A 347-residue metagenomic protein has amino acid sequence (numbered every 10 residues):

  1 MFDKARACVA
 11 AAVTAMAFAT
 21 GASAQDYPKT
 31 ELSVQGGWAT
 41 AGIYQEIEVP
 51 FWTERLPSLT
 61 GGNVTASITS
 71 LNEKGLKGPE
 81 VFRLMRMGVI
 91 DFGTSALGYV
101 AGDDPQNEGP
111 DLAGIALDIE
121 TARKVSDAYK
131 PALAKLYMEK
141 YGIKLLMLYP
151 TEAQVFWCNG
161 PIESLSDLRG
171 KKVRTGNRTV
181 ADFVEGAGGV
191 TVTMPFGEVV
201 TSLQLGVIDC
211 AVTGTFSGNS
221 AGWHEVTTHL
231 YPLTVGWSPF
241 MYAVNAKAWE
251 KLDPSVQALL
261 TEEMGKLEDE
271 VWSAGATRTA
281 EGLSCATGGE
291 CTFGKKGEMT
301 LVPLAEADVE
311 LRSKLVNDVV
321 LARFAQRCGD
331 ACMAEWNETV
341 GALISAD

Functional and structural regions predicted by a protein language model:
M1-V9: Bacterial N-terminal signal peptides that target proteins for export
F2, Q25-T121, L133, M138-D347: N-terminal secretory/targeting leader peptides
A11-A12, A22: Cleavable N-terminal signal peptides
F18-A24: Sec/Tat signal peptide C-region and signal peptidase I cleavage site
K124-A128: Ser/Thr/Gly-rich flexible loops in soluble cytosolic domains mediating phosphotransfer, phosphorylation
